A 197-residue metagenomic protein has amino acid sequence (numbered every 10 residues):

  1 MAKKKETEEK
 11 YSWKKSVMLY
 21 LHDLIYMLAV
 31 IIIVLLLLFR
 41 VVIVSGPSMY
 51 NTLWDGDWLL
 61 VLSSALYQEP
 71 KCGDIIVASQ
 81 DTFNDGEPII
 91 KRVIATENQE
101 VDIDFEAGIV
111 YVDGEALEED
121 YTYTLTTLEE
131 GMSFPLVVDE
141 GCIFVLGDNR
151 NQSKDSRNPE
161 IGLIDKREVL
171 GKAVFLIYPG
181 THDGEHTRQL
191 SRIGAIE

Functional and structural regions predicted by a protein language model:
M1-E197: Extended hydrophobic leader/signal-anchor segments used for secretion and membrane insertion
